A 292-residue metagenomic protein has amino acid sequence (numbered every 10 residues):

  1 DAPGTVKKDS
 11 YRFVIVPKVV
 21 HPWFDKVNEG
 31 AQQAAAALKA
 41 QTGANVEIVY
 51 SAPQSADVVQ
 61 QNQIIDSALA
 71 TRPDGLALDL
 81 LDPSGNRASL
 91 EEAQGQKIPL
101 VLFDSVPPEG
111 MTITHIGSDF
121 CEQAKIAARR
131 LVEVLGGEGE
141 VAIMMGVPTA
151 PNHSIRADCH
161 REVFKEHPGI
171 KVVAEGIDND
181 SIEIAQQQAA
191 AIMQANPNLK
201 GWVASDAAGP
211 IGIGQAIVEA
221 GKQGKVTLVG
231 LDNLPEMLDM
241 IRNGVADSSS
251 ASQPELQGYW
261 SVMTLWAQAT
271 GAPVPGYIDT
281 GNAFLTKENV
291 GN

Functional and structural regions predicted by a protein language model:
D1-N292: A residue-level marker of the well-folded mature domains of exported/periplasmic proteins
